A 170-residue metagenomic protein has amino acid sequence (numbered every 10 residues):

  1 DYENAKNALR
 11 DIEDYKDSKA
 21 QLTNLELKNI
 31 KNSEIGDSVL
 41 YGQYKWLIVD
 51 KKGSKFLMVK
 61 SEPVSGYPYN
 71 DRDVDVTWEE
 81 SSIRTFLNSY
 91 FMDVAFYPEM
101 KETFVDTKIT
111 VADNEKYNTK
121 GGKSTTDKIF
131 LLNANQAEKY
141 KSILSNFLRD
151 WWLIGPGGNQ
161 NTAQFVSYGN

Functional and structural regions predicted by a protein language model:
A5-I12: Alpha-helical solenoid scaffolds that mediate protein-protein interactions, centered on TPR/SEL1-like repeats but also
I12, L22-E26: TPR/TPR-like alpha-solenoid repeats
L27-N170: Collagenous Gly-X-Y triple-helix signature in extracellular proteins
